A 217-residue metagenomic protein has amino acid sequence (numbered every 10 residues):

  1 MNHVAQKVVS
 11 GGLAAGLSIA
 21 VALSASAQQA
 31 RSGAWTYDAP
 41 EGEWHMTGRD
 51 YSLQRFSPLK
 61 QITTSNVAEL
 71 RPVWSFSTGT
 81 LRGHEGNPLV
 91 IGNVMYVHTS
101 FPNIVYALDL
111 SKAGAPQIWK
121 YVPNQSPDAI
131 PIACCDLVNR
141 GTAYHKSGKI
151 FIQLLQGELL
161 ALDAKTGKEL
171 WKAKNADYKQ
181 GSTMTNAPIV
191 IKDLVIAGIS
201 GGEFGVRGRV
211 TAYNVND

Functional and structural regions predicted by a protein language model:
M1-K7: N-terminal secretory signal peptides that target proteins for export/translocation
G11-S24: Bacterial N-terminal signal peptides
S26-A27, T211-D217: Short, intrinsically disordered, charge-balanced linker/junction segments flanking boundaries in proteins
Q28-T78, G114-P131, K168-D177: Aromatic (tryptophan-biased) beta-strands that constitute blades/sheets of beta-rich domains
W44-G48, G83-I104, P131-E158, T183-R207: Repeat-blade elements of multi-bladed beta-propeller folds
L110-A113, A164-T166, V215-D217: Short loop/turn segments that connect beta-strands within beta-propeller blades
